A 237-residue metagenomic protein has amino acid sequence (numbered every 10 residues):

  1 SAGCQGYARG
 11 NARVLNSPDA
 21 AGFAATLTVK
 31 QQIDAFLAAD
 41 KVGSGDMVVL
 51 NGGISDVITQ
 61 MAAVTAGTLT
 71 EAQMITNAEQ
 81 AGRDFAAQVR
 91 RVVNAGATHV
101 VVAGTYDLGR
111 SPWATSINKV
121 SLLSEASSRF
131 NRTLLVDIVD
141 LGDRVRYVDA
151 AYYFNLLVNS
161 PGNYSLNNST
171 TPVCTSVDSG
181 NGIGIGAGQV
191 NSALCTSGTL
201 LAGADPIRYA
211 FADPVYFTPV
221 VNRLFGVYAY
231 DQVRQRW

Functional and structural regions predicted by a protein language model:
S1, A39-S44, V48, N94-A95 (+3 more regions): Extracellular/periplasmic catalytic domains that process cell-envelope and extracellular macromolecules
S1-R83, A87: Conserved SGNH/GDSL esterase-like catalytic core that processes O-acyl groups on lipids and polysaccharides
G3-R9, D46-N51, D56-T59, V93 (+5 more regions): Structural recognition of the beta-strand scaffold that forms the well-ordered cores of secreted hydrolase catalytic
T28-I33, A81-Q88, V93, A126 (+4 more regions): Stable alpha-helical elements in mature extracytoplasmic
L37-K41, G53, A86-T98, R132-D143 (+2 more regions): Sec-exported extracytoplasmic/periplasmic mature domains
V57-T76, L108-S128, L156: Serine-dependent acyl-ester chemistry module
A97-P112, L200-G203: A structural motif
P112-E125, R129-R132, V136, D140-V215: Mobile gating loops/cap/lid regions near enzyme active sites that modulate substrate access
